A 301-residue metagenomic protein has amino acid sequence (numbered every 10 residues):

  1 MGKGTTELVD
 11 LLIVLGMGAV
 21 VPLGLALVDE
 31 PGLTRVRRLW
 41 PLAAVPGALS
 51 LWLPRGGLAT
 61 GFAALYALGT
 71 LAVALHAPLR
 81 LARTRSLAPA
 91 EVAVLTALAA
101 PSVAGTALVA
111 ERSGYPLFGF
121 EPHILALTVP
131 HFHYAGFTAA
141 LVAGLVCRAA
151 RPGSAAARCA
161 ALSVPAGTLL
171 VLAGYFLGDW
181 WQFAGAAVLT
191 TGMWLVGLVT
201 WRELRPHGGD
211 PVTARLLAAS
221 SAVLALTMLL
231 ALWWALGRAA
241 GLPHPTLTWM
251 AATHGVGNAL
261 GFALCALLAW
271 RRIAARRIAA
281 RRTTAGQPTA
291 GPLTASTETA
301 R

Functional and structural regions predicted by a protein language model:
M1-R282, T297-R301: Hydrophobic alpha-helical transmembrane segments of multi-pass integral membrane proteins
